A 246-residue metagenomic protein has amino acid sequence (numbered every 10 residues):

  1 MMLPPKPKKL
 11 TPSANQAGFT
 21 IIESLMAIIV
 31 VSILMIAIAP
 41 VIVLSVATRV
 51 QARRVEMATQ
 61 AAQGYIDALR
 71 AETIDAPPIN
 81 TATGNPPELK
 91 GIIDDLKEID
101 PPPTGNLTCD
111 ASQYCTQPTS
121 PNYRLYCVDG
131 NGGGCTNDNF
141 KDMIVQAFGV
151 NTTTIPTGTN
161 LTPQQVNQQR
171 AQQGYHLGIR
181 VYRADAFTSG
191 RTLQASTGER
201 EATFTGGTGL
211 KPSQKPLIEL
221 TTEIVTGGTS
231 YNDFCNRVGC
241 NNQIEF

Functional and structural regions predicted by a protein language model:
M1-F19: N-terminal leader/signal peptides at the extreme start of proteins
L3-K6, I38, R53-T59, Q63-F246: Flexible, low-complexity segments enriched in proline/glycine/serine and punctuated by aromatic residues
F19-Q63: Aliphatic-rich helix starts adjacent to a transmembrane/signal segment
